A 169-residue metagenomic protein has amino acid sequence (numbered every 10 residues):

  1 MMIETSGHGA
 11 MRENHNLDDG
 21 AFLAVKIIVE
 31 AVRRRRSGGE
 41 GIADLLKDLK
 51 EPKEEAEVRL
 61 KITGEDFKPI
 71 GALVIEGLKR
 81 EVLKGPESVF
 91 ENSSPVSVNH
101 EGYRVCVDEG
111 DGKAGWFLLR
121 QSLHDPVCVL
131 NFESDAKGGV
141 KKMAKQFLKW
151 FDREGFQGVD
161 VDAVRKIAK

Functional and structural regions predicted by a protein language model:
M1-N131, A136-K169: Phosphate-binding and adjacent anionic-ligand microenvironments
